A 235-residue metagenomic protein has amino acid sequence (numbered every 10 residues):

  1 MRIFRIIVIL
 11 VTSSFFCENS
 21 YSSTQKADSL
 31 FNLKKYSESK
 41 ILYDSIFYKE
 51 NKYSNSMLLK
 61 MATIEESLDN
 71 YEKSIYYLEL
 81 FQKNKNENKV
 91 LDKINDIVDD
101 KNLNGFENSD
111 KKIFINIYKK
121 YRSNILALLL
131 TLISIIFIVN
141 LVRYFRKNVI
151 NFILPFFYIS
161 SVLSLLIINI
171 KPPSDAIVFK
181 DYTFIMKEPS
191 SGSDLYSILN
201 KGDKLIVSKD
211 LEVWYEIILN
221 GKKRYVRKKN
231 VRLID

Functional and structural regions predicted by a protein language model:
F4-F15: Sec-dependent N-terminal signal peptides
S20-I113: Alpha-helical protein-protein interaction scaffolds
Q82, L141-N151: Membrane-interface helix-boundary motifs at transmembrane edges
N102-R143: Membrane-embedded alpha-helical segments of integral membrane proteins
N148-P172: Internal/C-terminal transmembrane anchor helices
V178-V207, E212: Beta-loop motif signature
G202, Y215-L219, V226: SH3/SH3-like beta-barrel fold
K228-D235: Structured surface patches comprising rigid loops and adjacent beta-strands/short helices at the edges of well-ordered
